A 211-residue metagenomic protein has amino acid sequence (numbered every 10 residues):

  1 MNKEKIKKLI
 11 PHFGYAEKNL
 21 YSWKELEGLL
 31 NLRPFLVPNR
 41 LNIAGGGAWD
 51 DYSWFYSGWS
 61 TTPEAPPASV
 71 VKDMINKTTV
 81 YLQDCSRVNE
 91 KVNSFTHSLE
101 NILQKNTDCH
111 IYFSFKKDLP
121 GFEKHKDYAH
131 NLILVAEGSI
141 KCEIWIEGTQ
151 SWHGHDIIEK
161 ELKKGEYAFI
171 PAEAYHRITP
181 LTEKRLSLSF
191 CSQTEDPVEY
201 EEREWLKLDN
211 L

Functional and structural regions predicted by a protein language model:
M1-L41: An N-terminal JmjN-like helical accessory module and its immediate linker preceding a catalytic domain
N2, N210-L211: Active-site environment of non-heme Fe oxygenases that use a 2-His-1-carboxylate facial triad
N19-L20, A44-E166, A174, T179-N210: Active-site region of the double-stranded beta-helix
